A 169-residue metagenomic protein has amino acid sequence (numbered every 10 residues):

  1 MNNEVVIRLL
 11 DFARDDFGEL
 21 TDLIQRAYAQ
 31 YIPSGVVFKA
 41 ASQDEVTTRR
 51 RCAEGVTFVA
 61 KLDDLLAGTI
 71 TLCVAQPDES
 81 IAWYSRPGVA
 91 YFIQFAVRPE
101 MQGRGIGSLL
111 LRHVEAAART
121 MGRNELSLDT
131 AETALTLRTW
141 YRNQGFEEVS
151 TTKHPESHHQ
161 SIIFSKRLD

Functional and structural regions predicted by a protein language model:
M1-D15, D169: Conserved N-terminal entry element of GNAT/NAT acetyltransferase domains
N2, T152-D169: Terminal substrate-recognition subdomain of acyl/acetyltransferases
D11-R14, T21, Q25-R50: Conserved GNAT-fold acetyl-CoA-binding loop/helix
V59, L65-V74, Y91, A96: Conserved beta-strand in the GNAT
I81-P99, D129: Conserved acetyl-CoA binding element of GNAT-fold acetyltransferases
V97, G103-A116, T139-N143: Conserved acetyl-CoA-binding loop-helix of GNAT-fold acetyltransferases
L111, A118-T130: Conserved GNAT acetyl-CoA-binding A-motif
S127-L137, H154-H159: Conserved beta-strand-loop-alpha-helix junction that forms the acyl-donor binding cleft
